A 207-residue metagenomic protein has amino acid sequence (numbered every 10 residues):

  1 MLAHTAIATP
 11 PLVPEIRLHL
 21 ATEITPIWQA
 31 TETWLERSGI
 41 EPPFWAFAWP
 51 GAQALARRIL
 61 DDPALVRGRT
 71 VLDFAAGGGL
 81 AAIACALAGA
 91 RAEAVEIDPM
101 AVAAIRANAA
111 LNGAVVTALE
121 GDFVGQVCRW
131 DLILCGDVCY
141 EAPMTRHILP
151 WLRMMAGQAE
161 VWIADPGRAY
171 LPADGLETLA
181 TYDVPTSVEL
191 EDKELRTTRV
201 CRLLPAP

Functional and structural regions predicted by a protein language model:
M1-P207: S-adenosylmethionine-dependent methyltransferases
